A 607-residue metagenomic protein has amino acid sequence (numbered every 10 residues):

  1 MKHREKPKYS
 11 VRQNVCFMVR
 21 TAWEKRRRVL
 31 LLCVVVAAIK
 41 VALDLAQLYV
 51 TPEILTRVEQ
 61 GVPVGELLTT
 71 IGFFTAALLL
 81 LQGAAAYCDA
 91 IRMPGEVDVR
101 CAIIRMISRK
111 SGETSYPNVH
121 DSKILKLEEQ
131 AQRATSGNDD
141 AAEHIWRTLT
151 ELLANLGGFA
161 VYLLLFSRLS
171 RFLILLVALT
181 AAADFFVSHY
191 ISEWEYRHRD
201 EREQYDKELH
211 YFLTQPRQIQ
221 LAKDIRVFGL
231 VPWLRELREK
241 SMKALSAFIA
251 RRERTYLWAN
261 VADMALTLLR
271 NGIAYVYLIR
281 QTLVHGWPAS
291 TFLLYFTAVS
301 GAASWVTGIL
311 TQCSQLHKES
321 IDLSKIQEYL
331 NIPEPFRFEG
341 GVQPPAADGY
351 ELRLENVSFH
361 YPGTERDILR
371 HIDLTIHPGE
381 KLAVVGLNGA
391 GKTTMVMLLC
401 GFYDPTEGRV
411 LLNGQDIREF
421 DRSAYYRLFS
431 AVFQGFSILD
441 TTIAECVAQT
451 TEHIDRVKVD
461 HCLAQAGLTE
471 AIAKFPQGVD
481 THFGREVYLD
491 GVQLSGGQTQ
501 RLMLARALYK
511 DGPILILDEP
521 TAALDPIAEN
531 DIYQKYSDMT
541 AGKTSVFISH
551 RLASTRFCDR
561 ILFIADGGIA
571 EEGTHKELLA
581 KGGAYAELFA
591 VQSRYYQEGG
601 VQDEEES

Functional and structural regions predicted by a protein language model:
M1-C16, V97-E143, Y205-F248, S320-P333 (+1 more regions): Extended non-transmembrane interhelical loops and adjacent amphipathic helices of multipass membrane proteins
M1-L43, V62-T70, C88, R92 (+8 more regions): Membrane-integrated ABC transporters
L30-Y87, L163-E195, L269-V276, R280-S290 (+1 more regions): Transmembrane helix-loop-helix hairpins at lipid-water interfaces of multipass membrane proteins, especially the type-1
E128, L411, T469-L502, Y595-E606: ABC-fold ATPase nucleotide-binding domain signature/coupling loops
L230, A274, Y295-N331: Cytosolic ends of transmembrane helices, especially the final helix of ABC transmembrane type-1 domains
C400: Helix-to-loop junction immediately C-terminal to a conserved catalytic motif
R409-L411, Y426, A444-L489, Y533-Q534 (+1 more regions): ABC ATPase nucleotide-binding domain helical subdomain, centered on the C-loop/LSGGQ "ABC signature"
G478, Q534, A541-G542, R551-S607: C-terminal portion of ABC ATPase nucleotide-binding domains
